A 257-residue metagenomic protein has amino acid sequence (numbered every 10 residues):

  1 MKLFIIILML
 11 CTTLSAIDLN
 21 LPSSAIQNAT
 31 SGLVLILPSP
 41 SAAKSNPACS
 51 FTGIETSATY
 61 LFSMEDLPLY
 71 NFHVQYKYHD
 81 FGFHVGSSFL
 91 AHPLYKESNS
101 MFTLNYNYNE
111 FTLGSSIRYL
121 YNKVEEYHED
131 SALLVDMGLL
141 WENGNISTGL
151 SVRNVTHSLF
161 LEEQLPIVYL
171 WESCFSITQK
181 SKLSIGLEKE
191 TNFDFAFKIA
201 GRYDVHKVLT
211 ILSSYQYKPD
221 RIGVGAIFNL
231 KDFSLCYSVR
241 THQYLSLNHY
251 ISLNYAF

Functional and structural regions predicted by a protein language model:
L3-L14: Sec-dependent N-terminal signal peptides
I17-F257: Subset of outer-membrane beta-barrel
